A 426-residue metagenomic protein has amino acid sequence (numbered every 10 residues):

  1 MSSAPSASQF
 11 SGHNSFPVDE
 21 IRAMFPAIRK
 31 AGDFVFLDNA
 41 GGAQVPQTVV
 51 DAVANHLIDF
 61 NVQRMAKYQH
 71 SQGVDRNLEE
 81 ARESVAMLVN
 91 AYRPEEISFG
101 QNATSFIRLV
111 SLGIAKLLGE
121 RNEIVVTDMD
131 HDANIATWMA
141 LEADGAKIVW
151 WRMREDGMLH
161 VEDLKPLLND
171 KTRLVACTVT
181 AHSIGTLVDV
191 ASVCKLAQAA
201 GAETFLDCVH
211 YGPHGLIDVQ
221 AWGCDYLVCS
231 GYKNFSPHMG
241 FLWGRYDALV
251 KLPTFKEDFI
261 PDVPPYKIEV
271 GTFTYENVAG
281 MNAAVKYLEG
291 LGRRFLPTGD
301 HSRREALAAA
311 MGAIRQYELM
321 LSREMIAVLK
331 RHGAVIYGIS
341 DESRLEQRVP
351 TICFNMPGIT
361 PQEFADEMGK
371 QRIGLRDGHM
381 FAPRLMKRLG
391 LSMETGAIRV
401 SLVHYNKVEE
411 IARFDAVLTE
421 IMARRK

Functional and structural regions predicted by a protein language model:
M1-K426: Pyridoxal 5′-phosphate
